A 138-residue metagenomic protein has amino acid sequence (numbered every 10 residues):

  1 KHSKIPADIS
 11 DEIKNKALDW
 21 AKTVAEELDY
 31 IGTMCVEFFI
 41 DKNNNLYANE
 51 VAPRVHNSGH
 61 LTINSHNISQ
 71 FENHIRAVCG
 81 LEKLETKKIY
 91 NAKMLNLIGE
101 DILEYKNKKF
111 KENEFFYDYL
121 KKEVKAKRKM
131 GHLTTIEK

Functional and structural regions predicted by a protein language model:
K1-I9, K127-H132: Glycine-rich phosphate-binding loop of ATP-grasp-fold ATP-dependent ligases
K1-S3, V36-E37, L46-A52, L61-N64 (+1 more regions): Beta-strand scaffold of nucleotide-dependent catalytic cores
A7-D11, N67-F71, E112-Y117, T135-E137: Short, low-complexity, polar/charged sequence segments that are solvent-exposed and flexible
N15-V36, K42, A52-E100: Active-site "cap" helix and flanking loop/linker of ATP-utilizing ligase/carboxylase catalytic domains
D41-Y47, K127-R128: A short, glycine/Asx- and small/polar-enriched loop/turn that sits immediately N-terminal to a beta-strand
R76-K138: Peripheral (often C-terminal) accessory segments that flank ATP-dependent C-N-forming ligase machineries
